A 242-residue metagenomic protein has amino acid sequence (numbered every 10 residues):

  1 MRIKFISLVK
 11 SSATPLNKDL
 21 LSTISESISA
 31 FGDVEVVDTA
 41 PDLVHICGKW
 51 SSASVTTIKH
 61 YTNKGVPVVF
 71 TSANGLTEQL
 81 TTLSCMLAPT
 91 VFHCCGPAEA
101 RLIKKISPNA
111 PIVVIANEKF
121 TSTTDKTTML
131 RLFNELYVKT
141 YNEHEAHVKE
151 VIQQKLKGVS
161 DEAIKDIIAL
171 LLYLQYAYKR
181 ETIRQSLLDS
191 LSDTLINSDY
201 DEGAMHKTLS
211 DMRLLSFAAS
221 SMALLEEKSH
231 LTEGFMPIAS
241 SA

Functional and structural regions predicted by a protein language model:
M1-L43: N-terminal pre-catalytic "stem/leader" segment of glycosyltransferase-like enzymes
V37-A53, P67-T71, E181: Short N-terminal targeting/anchoring amphipathic segment
H45-K64, L76-Q79: An aromatic- and histidine-rich active-site surface loop
C47, C94-G96, N117: Replace "coordinates the UDP/GDP/TDP-sugar" with "coordinates nucleotide-activated sugar donors
E78-P89: A conserved, positively charged/aromatic
A88-I112: A short, active-site helix/loop in glycosyltransferases that binds the activated sugar's phosphate group
I115-K126, L130: Short beta-strand->alpha-helix junction loop in the catalytic core of nucleotide-activated group-transfer enzymes
T128-A242: Conserved NTP-donor binding/palm subdomain of two-metal-ion nucleotidyltransferases/polymerases, i.e., the charged
